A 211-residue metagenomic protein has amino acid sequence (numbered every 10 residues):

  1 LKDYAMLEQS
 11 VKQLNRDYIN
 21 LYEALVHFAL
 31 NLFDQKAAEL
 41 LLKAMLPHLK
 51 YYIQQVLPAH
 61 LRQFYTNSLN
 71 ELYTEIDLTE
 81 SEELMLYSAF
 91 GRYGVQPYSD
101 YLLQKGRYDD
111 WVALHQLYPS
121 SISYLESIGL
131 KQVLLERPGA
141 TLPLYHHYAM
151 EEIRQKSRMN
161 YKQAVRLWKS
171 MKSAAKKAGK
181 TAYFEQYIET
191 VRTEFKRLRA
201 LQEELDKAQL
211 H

Functional and structural regions predicted by a protein language model:
L1-H211: Eukaryote-biased, non-catalytic alpha-solenoid scaffold regions
